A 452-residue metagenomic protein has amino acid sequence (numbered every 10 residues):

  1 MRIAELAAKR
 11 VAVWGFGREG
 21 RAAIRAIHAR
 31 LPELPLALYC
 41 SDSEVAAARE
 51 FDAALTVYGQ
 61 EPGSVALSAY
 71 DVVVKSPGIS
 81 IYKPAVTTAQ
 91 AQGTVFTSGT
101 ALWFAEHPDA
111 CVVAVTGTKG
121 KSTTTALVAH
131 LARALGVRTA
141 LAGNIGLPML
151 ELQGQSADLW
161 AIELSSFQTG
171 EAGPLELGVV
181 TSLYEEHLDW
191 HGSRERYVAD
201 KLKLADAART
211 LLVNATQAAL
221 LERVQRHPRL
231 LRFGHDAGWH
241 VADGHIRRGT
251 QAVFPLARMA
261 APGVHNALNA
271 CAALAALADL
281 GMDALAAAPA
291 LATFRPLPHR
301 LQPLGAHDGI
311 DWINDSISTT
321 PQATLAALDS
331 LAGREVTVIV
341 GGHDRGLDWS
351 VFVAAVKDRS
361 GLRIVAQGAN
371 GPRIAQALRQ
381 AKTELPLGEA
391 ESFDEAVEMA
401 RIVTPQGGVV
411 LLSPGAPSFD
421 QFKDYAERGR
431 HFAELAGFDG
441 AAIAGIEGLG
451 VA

Functional and structural regions predicted by a protein language model:
M1-S98, L102, P262, D439 (+1 more regions): N-terminal leader/targeting and accessory segments in enzymes
R2-V11, A22-A26, R30, F254-L362: Nucleotide phosphate-binding/pyrophosphate-handling subdomain across enzymes that bind or process nucleotide phosphates
I27, V73, V115, N144 (+11 more regions): Residue-level signal for inorganic ion chemistry
H28, S64-S68, P77-R229, A433-A452: Phosphate-binding loop of NTP-binding sites
L36-S41, L212-A215, T337-V340, S360-N370: Short internal beta-strands
L38-C40, G59-E61, T97-L102, N214-A215 (+4 more regions): Beta-strand->loop->alpha-helix junctions that form or flank phosphate-binding loops in nucleotide-handling enzymes
S43-R49, I79-K83, Q217-E222, R345-D348 (+1 more regions): Short, charged/polar "capping" segments at the starts of alpha-helices and the immediately preceding loops
A48-R49, W349-G408, I446-A452: C-terminal helical cap/extension that packs against the catalytic core of soluble nucleotide-cofactor enzymes
